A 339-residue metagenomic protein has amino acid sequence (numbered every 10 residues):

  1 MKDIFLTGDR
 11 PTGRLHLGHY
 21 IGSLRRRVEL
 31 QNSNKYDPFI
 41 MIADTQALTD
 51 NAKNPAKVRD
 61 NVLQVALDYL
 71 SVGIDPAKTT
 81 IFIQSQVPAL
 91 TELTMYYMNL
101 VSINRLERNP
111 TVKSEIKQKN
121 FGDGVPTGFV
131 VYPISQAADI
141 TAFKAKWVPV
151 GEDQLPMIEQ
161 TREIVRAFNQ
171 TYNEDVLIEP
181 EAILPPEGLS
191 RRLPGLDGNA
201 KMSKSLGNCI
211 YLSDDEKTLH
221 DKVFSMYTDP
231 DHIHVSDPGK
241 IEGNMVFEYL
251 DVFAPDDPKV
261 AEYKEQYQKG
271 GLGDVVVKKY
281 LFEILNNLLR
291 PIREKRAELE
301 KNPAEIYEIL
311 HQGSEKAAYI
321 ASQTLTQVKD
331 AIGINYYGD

Functional and structural regions predicted by a protein language model:
M1-K2, D339: Short, Lys/Arg-enriched, disordered terminal segments
K2-A138, R293, A297: N-terminal Rossmann-like or analogous alpha/beta NTP/dinucleotide-binding catalytic cores that position adenine
R10, Q46-A47, F143-V148, G207 (+1 more regions): A broad detector of the eukaryotic-type serine/threonine protein kinase catalytic domain
L15-I21, F39, K53-V58, A77 (+6 more regions): Structured ligand/cofactor/substrate-binding pocket environments in proteins
S23, R27, V65, M157 (+2 more regions): Alpha-helical packing segments of well-folded alpha/beta enzyme cores
I103-E107, A142-P149, A254-Y263, R293: Short helix-capping/linker segments at secondary-structure and domain boundaries
R162-D339: Conserved nucleotide- and phosphate/pyrophosphate-binding catalytic cores in adenylate/nucleotidyl-handling enzymes
